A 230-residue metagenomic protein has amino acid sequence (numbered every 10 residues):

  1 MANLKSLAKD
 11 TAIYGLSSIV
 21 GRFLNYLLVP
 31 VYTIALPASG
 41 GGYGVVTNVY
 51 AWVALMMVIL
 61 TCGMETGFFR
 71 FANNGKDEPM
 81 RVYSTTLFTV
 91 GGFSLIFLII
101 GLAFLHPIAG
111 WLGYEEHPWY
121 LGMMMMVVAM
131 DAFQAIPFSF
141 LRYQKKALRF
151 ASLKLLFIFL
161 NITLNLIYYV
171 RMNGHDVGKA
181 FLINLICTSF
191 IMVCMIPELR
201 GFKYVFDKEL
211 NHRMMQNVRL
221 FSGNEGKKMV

Functional and structural regions predicted by a protein language model:
M1-L7, L148, G174-F181, V193-V230: Interhelical loop/hinge segments that connect adjacent transmembrane helices in multipass membrane
L4-K5, T33-Y43, M56-V90, R142-R149: Transmembrane-helix boundary and interhelical linker motifs in polytopic inner-membrane proteins
S6-E65, S94, L98-L102, N161-I162 (+1 more regions): Signature of the first transmembrane helix
Y14, S18, T47-Y50, V90 (+5 more regions): Residue-level recognition of transmembrane alpha-helices in multi-pass small-molecule transporters/permeases
T33, A109, R142, Y169-M172: Helix-capping/transition residues at the boundaries of transmembrane alpha-helices and the short helical linkers
L55, I99, G113-P137, S152-L155 (+2 more regions): Alpha-helical transmembrane segments of multi-pass membrane proteins
I96-Y114: Short membrane-interface helical motifs at transmembrane helix boundaries in multi-pass membrane transporters
P118, G122, A151-F202, R213: Hydrophobic alpha-helical transmembrane segments
